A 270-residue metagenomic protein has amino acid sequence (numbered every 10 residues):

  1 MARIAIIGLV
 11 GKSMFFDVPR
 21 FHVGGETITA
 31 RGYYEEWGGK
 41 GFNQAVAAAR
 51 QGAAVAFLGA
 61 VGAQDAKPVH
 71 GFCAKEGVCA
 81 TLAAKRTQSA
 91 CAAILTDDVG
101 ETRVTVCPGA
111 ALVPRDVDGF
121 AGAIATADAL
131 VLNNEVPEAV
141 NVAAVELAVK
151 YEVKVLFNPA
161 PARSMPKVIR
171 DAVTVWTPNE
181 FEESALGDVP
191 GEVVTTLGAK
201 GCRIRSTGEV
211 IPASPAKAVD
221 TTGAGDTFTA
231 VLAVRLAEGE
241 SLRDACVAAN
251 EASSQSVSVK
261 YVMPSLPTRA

Functional and structural regions predicted by a protein language model:
M1-L58, K67-P68, A218-V219: Glycine-rich phosphate/adenosyl-contacting loop at the front of the ribokinase-like
M1-V10, H70-A84, I94-V210: Ribokinase/PfkB-type carbohydrate-kinase core domain
I4-A5, L186-A270: Conserved phosphate-binding/catalytic region of the ribokinase-like
A49-R50, V149, A237: Gly/Ala-rich phosphate-binding loop of Rossmann-like dinucleotide-binding domains, activating on the conserved
Q51, E76, T87-A90: Short, basic and Ser/Thr-rich N-terminal targeting/leader segments
A60-V61, T87, P264-S265: Electropositive, gly/pro-rich neighborhoods at or near active sites that engage anionic ligands
